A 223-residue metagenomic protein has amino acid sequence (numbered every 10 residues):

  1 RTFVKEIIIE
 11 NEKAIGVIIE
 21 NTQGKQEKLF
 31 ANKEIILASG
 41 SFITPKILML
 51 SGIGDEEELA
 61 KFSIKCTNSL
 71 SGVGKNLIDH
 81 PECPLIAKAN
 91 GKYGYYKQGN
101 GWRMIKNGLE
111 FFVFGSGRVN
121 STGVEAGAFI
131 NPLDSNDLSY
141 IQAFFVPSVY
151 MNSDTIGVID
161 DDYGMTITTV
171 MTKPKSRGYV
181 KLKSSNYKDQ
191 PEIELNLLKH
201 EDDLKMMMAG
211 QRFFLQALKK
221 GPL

Functional and structural regions predicted by a protein language model:
R1: Structural signature of FAD isoalloxazine-binding scaffolds in flavoprotein oxidoreductases
I7-E10, A14-G108, G117-R118: Glycine-rich loop(s) and the adjacent beta-strand/alpha-helix scaffold that form part
N90-Y93, G108-L223: FAD-dependent oxidoreductase catalytic-site/capping-region signature
